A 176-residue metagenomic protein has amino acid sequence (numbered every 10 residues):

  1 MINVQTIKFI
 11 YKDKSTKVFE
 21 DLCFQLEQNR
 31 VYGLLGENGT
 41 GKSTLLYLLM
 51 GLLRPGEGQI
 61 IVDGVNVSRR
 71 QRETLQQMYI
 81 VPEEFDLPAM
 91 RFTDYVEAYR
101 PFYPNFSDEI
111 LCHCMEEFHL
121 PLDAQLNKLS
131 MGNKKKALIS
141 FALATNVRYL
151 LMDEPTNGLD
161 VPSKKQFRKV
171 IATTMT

Functional and structural regions predicted by a protein language model:
I2, V18-D21: Conserved structural motif at the start of ABC-family nucleotide-binding domains
Y32-E37: The feature captures the beta-strand-to-loop junction immediately N-terminal to the Walker
M50: Helix-to-loop junction immediately C-terminal to a conserved catalytic motif
G58-R69, E73-T74: Conserved ABC transporter NBD signature motif
I80-A137: ABC-family P-loop ATPase nucleotide-binding domains
L150-E154, L159: Catalytic Walker B motif of ABC-type/P-loop ATPase nucleotide-binding domains
V161-S163: Helix N-cap at the start of a conserved alpha-helix in ABC-type nucleotide-binding domains
